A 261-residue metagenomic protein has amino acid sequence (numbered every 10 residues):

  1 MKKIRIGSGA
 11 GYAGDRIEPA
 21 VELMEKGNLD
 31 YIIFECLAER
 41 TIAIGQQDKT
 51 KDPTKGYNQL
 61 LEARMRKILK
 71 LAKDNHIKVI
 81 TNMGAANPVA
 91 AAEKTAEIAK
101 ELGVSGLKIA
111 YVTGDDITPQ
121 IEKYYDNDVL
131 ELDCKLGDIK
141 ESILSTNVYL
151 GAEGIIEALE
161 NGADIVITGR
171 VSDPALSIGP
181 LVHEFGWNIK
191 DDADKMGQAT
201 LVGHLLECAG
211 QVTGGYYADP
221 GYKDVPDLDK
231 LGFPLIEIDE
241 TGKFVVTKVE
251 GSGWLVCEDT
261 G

Functional and structural regions predicted by a protein language model:
M1-Y124, G137-G154, E160, K230-G232 (+1 more regions): Metallocofactor- and cofactor-centric catalytic cores in central/energy metabolism, strongly enriched
I6-S8, I32-F34, V79-N82, K108-V112 (+6 more regions): General beta-strand structural signal in soluble alpha/beta enzymes
R16, I42-A43, Q120, T168 (+4 more regions): Short helix/loop capping segments that flank catalytic or ligand/cofactor-binding pockets
A38, K70-I77, A96-S105, D126 (+5 more regions): Generic secondary-structure signature for well-ordered alpha-helical cores
N82-N87, A163-P180: Conserved phosphate/anionic-ligand binding catalytic regions in large, soluble enzymes, centered on
A91-A96, S172-G186: Short Gly/Thr/Asp-enriched flexible loops that form oxyanion-binding sites at enzyme active sites
S177-H183, W187-K195, A199, G203: Conserved PLP-enzyme active-site core in the AAT-like
D194, Q198-G261: A conserved active-site cap/scaffold subdomain adjacent to cofactor or substrate pockets
